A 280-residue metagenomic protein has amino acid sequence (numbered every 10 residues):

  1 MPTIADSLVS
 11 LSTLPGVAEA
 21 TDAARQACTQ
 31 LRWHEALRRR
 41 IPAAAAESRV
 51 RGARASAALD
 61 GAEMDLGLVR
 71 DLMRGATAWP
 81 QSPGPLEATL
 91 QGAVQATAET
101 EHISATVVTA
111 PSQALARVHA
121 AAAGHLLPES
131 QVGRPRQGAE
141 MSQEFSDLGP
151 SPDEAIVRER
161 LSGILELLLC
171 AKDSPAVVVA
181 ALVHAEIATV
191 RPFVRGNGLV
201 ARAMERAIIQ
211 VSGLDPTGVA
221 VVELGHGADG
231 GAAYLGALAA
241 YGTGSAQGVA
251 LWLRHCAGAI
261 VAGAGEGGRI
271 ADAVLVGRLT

Functional and structural regions predicted by a protein language model:
M1-T280: FIC/Doc superfamily catalytic core
